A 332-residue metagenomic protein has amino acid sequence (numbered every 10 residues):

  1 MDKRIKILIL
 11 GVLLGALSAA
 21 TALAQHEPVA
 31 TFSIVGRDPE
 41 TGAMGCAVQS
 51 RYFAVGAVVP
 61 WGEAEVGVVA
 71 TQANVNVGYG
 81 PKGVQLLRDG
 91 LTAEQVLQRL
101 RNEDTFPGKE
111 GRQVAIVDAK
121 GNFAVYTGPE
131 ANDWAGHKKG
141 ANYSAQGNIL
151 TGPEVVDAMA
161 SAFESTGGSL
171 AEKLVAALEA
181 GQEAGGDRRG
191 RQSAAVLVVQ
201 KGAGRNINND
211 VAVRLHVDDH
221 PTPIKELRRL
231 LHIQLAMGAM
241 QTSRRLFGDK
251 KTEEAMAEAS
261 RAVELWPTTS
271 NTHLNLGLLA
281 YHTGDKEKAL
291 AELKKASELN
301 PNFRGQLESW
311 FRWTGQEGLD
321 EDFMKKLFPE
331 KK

Functional and structural regions predicted by a protein language model:
Q25-G238, R244-T252, S260: N-terminal nucleophile
R244-R245, L278, R312: Residue-level recognition of tetratricopeptide repeat
G248, H282-T283, W313-E317: Register position in tetratricopeptide repeats
A262, K295-A296: Canonical positions in the second alpha-helix
P267, P301-N302: Short coil turns that delineate tetratricopeptide repeat
N275, S309-W310: Canonical tetratricopeptide repeat
